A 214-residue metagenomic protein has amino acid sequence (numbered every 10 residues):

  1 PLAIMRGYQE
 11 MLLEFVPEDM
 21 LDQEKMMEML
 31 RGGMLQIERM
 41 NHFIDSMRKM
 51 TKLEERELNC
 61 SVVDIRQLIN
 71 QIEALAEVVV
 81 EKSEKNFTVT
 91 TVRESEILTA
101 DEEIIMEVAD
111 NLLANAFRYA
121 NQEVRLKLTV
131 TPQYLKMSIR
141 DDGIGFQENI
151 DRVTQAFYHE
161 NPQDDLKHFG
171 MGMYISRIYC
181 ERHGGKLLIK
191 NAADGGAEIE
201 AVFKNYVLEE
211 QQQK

Functional and structural regions predicted by a protein language model:
G32-M40: Short alpha-helical segment of the dimerization/phosphotransfer core of two-component systems
E54-N59, I97-A100: Conserved micro-motifs of the catalytic ATP-binding
S61, N86-E96: Conserved catalytic submotifs in the C-terminal HATPase_c
D110-N111, N115: Conserved polar catalytic motif of the HATPase_c/GHKL fold
E123-Q133: Short beta-strand/loop element within the Bergerat-fold HATPase_c
F146-Y158: Short conserved segment of the HATPase_c
